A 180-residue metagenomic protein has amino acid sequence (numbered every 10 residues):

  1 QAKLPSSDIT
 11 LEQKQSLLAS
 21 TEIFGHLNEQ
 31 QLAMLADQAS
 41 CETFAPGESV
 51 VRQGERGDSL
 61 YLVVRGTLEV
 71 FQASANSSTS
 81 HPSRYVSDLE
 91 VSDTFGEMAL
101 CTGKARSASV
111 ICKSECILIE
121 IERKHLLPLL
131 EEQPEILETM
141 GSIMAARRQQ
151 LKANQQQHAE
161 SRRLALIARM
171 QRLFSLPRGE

Functional and structural regions predicted by a protein language model:
Q1-E180: Cytosolic regulatory regions built on CNB/CRP/Popeye-like sensor folds
